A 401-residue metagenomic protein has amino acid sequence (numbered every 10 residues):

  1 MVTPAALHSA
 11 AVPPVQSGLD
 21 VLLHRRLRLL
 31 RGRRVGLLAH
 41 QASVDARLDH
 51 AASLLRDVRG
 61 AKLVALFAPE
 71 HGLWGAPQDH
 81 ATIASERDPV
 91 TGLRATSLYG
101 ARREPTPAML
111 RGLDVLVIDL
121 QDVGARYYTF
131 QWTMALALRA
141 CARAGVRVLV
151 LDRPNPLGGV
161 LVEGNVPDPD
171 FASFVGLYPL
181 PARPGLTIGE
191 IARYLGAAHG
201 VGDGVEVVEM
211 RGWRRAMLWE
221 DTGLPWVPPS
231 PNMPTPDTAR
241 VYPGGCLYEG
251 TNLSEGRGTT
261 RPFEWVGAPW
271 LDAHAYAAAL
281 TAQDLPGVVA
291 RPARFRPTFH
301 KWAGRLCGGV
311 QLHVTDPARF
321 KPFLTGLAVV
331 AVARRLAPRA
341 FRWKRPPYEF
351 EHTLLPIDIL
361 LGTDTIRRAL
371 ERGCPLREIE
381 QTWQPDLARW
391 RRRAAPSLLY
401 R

Functional and structural regions predicted by a protein language model:
P14-A61: N-terminal phosphate-binding or glycine-rich loops at protein starts, especially the Walker A/P-loop of NTPases
K62-E70, L151: Short internal beta-strands
G75-D79, L149-F171: Glycine-rich, charge-decorated loop segments at or immediately adjacent to ligand/cofactor-binding or catalytic sites
D79-L113, A125: Glycine-rich oxoanion-binding loops at beta->alpha junctions
D122-M134: Glycine/threonine-rich flexible loop motifs
A172-G244: Conserved anion/nucleotide-ligand pocket segment
W213-H300: Glycine-rich, aromatic-lined ligand/substrate-binding cores of catalytic and carbohydrate-binding domains
G267-E380: Conserved functional hotspot residues or short segments at active or partner-binding sites across diverse domains
